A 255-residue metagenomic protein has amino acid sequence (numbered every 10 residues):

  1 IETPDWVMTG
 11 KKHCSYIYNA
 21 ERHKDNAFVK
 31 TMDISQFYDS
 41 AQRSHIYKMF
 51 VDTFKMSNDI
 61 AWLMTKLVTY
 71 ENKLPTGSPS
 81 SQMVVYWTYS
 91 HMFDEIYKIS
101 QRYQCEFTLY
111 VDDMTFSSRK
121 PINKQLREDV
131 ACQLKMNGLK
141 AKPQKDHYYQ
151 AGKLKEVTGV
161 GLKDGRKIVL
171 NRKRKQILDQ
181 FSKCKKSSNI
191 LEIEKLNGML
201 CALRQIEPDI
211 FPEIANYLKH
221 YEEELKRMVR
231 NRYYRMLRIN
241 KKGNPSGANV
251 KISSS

Functional and structural regions predicted by a protein language model:
I1-S78, W87-K98, P121-S255: Right-hand nucleic-acid polymerase module
I34, V111-D112: Short acidic donor-binding/metal-coordinating loop in glycosyltransferase active sites
E106-Y110: Short beta-strand
D112-S118: Short beta-strand->loop micro-motif that forms the acidic, two-metal-ion catalytic signature in nucleotide-processing
